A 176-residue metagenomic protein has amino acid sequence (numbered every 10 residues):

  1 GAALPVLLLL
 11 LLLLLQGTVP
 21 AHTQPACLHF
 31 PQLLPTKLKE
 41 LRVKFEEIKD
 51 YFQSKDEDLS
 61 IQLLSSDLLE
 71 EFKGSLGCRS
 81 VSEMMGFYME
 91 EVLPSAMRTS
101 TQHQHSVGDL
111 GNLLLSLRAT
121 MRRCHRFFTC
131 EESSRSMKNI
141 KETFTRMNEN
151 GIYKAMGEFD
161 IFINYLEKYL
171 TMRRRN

Functional and structural regions predicted by a protein language model:
A2-P20: Cleavable N-terminal signal peptides of Sec/SRP-targeted secreted and luminal proteins
H22-N176: Extracellular/luminal segments of secreted precursors and ectodomains of membrane proteins
